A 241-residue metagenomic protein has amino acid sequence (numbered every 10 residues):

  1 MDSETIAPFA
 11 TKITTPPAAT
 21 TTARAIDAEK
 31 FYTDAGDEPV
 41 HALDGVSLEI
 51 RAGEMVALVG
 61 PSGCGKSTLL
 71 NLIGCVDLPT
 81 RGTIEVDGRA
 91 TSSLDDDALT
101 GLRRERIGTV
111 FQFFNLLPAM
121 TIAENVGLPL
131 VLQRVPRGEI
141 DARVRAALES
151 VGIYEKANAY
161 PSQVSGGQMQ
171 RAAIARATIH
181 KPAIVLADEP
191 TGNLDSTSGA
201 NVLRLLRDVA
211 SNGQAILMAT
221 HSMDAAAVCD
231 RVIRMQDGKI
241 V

Functional and structural regions predicted by a protein language model:
M1-F31, V241: ABC-family P-loop ATPase nucleotide-binding domain
T21-M235: ABC family nucleotide-binding domain
